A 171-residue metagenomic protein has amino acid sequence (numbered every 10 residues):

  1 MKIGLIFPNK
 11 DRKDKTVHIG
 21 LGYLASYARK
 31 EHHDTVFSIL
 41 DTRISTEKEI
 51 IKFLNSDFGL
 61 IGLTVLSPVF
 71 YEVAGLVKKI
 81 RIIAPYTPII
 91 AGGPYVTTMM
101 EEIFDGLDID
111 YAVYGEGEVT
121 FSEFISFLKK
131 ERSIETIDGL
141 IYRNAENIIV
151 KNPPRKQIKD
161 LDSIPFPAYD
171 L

Functional and structural regions predicted by a protein language model:
M1-K13, L60: Nucleotide-activated donor-dependent transferases that construct or modify glycoconjugates
K2, Y27-E31, V36-I158: Glycine-rich beta-alpha loop elements in corrinoid/cobalamin-binding modules across cobalamin-dependent enzymes
K10-I19, V65-F70: A short, glycine/small-residue-rich beta-strand->loop->alpha-helix junction that serves as a flexible
T16-V17, P154, I164: Short aromatic-enriched loop/helix-cap "lid" or pocket-rim segments at secondary-structure transitions that line
I19-R29: Short catalytic helix/loop segments, enriched in acidic residues and glycine and frequently bearing histidine
D162-S163, P167-L171: Radical SAM [4Fe-4S] cluster-binding motif and immediate context
